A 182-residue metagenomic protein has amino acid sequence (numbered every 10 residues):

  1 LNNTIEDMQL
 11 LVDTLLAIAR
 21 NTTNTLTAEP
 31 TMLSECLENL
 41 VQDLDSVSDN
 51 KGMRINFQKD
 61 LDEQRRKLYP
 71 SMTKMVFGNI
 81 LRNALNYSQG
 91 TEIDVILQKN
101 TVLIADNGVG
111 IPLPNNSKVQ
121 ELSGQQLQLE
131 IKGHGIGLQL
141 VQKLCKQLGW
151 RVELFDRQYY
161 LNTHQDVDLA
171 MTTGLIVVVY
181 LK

Functional and structural regions predicted by a protein language model:
L1-V47: Conserved DHp (HisKA) dimerization/phosphotransfer helix of two-component histidine kinases, i.e., the long coiled-coil
D49, R54-Q64: Conserved catalytic submotifs in the C-terminal HATPase_c
N83-L85: Short helix-loop "hinge" at the ATP-lid/N-box region of the Bergerat-fold HATPase_c
E92-T101: Short beta-strand/loop element within the Bergerat-fold HATPase_c
I111-Q126: Short conserved segment of the HATPase_c
E130-L140: Glycine-rich phosphate-binding loop
G149-D168: Glycine-rich ATP-binding loops of the HATPase_c
